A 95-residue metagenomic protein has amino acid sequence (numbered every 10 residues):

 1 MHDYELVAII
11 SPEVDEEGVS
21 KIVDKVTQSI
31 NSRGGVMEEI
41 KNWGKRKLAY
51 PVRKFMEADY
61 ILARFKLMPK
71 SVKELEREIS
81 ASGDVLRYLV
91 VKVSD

Functional and structural regions predicted by a protein language model:
H2-D95: Structured, basic alpha/beta domains of bacterial-type, RNA-associated proteins
